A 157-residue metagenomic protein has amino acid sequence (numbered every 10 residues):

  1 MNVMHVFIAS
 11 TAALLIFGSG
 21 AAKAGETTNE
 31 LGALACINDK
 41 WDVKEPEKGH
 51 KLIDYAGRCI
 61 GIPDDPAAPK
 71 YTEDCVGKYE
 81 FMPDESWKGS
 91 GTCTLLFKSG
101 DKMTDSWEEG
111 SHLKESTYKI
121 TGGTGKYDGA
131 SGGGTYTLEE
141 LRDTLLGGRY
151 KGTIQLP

Functional and structural regions predicted by a protein language model:
M1, A21-A22: Intrinsic low-complexity, intrinsically disordered segments enriched in polar/basic residues
M1-I8: Bacterial N-terminal signal peptides that target proteins for export
A9-G18: Bacterial N-terminal signal peptides
K23-P157: Beta-strand-enriched cores of mature, soluble protein domains
